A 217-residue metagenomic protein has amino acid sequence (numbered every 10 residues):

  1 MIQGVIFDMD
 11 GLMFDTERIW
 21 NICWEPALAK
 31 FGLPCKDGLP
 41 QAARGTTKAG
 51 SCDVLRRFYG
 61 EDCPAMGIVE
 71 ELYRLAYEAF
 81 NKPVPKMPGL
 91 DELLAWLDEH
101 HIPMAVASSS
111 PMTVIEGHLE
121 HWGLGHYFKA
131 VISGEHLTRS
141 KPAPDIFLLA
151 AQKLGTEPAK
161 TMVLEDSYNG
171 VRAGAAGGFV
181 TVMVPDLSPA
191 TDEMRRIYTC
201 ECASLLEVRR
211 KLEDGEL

Functional and structural regions predicted by a protein language model:
M1-Q3, A95-D98, P111-L217: Asp-based, Mg2+/Mn2+-dependent phosphohydrolase catalytic module
M1-Q41: Active-site neighborhood of HAD-like aspartate-dependent phosphohydrolases
M13, K86, M104-A107, R139 (+1 more regions): Conserved SAM-binding loop
I19, A43-T47, L72, P85-G89 (+3 more regions): Short beta->alpha linker loops
W20-W24, L28, K48-L55, V69-F80 (+1 more regions): Hydrophobic alpha-helical core bundles mediating ligand binding, dimerization, or RNAP-core interactions
A27-G60, A65: Alpha-helical substrate-recognition element adjacent to the catalytic core
P34, P103, V180: Residue-level detector of anion-binding/catalytic polar loops
P34, V54-A95, H100: Metal-dependent phosphoesterase signature
